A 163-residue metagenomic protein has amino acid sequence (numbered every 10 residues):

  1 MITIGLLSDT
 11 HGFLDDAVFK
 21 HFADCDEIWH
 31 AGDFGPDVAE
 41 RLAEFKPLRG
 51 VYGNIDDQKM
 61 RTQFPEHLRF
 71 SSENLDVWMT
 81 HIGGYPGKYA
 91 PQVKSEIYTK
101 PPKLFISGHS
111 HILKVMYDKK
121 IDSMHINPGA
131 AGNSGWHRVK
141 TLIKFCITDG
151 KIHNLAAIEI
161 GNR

Functional and structural regions predicted by a protein language model:
M1-L48, D56-N74, M79, R138-T141 (+1 more regions): N-terminal active-site segment of His-dependent metallophosphoesterases
D9, D33, G53, H81 (+2 more regions): Active-site glycine-centered loops adjacent to acidic/histidine catalytic or metal-binding residues that shape
F13-D16, M79, G84-Y98: Pre-active-site segment of Zn-dependent metallo-hydrolases
R49, K88-K151, L155: Conserved beta-sheet core of the metallophosphoesterase superfamily
D56-D57, G83-P86, A131-N133: Short histidine/acidic/glycine/proline-rich micro-motifs that form metal- and phosphate-coordinating active-site loops
S72, H81-I82, I147, A156-A157: Residue-level recognition of conserved beta-strand positions in structured domain cores
L75, I82-G84, S110-H111: Beta-hairpin (beta-strand-turn-beta-strand) motif
N154-R163: Short, solvent-exposed aromatic-acidic interface loops
